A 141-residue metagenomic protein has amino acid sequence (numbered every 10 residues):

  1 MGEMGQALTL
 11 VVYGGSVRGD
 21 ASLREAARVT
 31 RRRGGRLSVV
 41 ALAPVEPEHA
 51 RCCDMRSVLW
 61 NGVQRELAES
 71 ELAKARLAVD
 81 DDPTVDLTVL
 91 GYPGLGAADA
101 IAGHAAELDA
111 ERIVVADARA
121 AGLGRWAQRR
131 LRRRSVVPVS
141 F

Functional and structural regions predicted by a protein language model:
M1-G5, L77-I113, R119-A120: Structural beta-alpha unit
G2-V58, D81-T88, R134: Small/aliphatic-rich secondary-structure junction motif
V17, E66-E69, Y92-L95: Conserved phosphate-coordination/catalytic loops
D20, L95-D99, R125: Structural motif corresponding to alpha-helix initiation and N-cap regions
S38-V40, L90, V114, S140: Hydrophobic/aromatic beta-strand patches that form the interior of the parallel beta-sheet core in alpha/beta enzyme
S57-S70: A short acidic, glycine-rich active-site loop that binds or catalyzes chemistry on phosphate/adenosine moieties
G103-F141: Gly/Ser-rich helix-loop-strand patches that form or flank binding pockets for ribonucleotide-derived cofactors
